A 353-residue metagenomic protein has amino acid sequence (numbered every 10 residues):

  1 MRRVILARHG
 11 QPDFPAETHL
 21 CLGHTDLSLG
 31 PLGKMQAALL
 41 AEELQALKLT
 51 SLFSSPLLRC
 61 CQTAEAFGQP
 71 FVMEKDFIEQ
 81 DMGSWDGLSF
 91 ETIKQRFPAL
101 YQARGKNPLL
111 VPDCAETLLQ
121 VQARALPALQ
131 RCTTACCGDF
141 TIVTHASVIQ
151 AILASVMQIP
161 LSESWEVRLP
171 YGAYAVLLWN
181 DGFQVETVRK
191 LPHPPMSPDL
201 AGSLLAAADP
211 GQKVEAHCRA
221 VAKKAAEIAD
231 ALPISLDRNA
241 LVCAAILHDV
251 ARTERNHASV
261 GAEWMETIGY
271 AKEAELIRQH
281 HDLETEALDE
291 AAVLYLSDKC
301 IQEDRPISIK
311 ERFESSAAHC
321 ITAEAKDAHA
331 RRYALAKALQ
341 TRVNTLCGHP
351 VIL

Functional and structural regions predicted by a protein language model:
M1-R2, Q80-T92, A154-L205: Acidic, low-complexity terminal tails and accessory targeting/binding regions of phosphate-metabolizing enzymes
V4, R131, C136-S147, L241: Generic beta-sheet signal
R8-Q62, P112-A125: Loop-to-helix element that buttresses phosphate recognition and phosphoryl-transfer chemistry
A38-Y101: Phosphate-coordination/substrate-recognition cap region in phosphate-metabolizing enzymes
L100-Q120, L204-D209: Short glycine/proline- and acidic residue-enriched helix-loop micro-motifs that form flexible lids or anion-recognition
P198-C218, A222, A244-A251: Active-site flanking loop/helix segments enriched in acidic
A229-H319, A323: Divalent metal-dependent catalytic cores for phosphoryl transfer on phosphate-bearing substrates
A323-L353: Charged phosphate-binding loop/patch that engages nucleotide di/tri-phosphates or the phosphate backbone of nucleic
